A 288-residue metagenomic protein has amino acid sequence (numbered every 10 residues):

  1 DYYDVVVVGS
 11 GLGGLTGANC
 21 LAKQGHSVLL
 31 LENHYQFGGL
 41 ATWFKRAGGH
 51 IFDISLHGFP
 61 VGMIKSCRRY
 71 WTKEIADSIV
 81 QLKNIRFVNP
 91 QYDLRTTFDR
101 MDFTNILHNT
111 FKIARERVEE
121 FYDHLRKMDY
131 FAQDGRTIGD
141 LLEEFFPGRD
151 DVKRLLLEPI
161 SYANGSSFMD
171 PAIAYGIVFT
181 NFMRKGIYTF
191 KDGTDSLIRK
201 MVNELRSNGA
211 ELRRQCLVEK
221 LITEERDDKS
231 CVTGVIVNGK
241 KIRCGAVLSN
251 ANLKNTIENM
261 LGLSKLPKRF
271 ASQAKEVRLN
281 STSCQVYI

Functional and structural regions predicted by a protein language model:
D1-I113: N-terminal glycine-rich phosphate/pyrophosphate-binding loop and immediately adjacent elements
D4, T233, G245: Conserved acidic residues
L12-G13, H57, M63-I64, V202-E204 (+5 more regions): Short, glycine-/Ser/Thr-/acidic-enriched flexible segments
G14, F37-G39, A163-N164, K220-I222 (+1 more regions): Flexible loop/turn segments at secondary-structure boundaries
I54-V61, S161-G165, S283: Glycine-rich phosphate/pyrophosphate-binding beta-alpha loops
P90-A174: Rossmann-like flavin
I177-N238: Helical element adjacent to the flavin cofactor pocket in flavoenzyme catalytic cores
K191-R199, S207, L221, K240-I288: Glycine-rich loop(s) and the adjacent beta-strand/alpha-helix scaffold that form part
